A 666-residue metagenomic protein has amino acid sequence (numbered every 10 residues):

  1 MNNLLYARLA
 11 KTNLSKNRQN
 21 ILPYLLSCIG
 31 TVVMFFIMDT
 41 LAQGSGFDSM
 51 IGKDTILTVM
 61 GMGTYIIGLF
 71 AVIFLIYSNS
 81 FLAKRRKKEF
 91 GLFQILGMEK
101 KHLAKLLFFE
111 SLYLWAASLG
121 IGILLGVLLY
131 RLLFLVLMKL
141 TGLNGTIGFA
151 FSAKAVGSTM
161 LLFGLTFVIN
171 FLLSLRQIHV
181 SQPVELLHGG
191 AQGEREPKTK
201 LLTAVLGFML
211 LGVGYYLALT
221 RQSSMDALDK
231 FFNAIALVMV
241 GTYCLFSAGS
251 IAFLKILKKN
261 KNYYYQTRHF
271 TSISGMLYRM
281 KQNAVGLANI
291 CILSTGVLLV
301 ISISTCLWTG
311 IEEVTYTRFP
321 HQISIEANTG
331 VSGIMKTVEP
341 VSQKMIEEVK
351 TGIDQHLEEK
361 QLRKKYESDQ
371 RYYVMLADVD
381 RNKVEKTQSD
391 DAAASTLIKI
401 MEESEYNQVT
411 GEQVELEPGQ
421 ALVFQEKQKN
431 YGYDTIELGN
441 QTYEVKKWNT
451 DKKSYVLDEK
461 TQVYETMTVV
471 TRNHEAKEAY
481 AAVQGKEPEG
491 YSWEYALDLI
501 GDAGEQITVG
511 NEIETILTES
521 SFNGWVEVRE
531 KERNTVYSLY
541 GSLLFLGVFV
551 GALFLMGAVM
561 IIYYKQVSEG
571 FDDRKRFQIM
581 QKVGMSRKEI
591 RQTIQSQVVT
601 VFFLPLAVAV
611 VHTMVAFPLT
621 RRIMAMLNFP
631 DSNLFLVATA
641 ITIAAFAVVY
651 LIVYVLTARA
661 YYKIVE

Functional and structural regions predicted by a protein language model:
M1-V32, E196-L201, L210, L245-S294 (+2 more regions): N-terminal Sec/SRP start-transfer signal
N3-L5, V180-E194, F571-D572, Y662-E666: Short cytosolic juxtamembrane segments of multi-pass membrane proteins
R18-D48, D54-G91, S111-L125, V205 (+7 more regions): Hydrophobic alpha-helical transmembrane segments of multi-pass inner-membrane transport and secretion
T40-D54, I123-A155, G212-K230, P605-E666: Short helix-loop junctions at transmembrane helix boundaries
Y113-L257: Hydrophobic alpha-helical segments
K200-R221, L228-F253, V285-R318, Q322-N328 (+2 more regions): Hydrophobic transmembrane helix bundles of membrane-integrated enzymes that assemble and modify cell-envelope
T315-M556: Basic-flanked hydrophobic alpha-helices used for secretion and membrane insertion
